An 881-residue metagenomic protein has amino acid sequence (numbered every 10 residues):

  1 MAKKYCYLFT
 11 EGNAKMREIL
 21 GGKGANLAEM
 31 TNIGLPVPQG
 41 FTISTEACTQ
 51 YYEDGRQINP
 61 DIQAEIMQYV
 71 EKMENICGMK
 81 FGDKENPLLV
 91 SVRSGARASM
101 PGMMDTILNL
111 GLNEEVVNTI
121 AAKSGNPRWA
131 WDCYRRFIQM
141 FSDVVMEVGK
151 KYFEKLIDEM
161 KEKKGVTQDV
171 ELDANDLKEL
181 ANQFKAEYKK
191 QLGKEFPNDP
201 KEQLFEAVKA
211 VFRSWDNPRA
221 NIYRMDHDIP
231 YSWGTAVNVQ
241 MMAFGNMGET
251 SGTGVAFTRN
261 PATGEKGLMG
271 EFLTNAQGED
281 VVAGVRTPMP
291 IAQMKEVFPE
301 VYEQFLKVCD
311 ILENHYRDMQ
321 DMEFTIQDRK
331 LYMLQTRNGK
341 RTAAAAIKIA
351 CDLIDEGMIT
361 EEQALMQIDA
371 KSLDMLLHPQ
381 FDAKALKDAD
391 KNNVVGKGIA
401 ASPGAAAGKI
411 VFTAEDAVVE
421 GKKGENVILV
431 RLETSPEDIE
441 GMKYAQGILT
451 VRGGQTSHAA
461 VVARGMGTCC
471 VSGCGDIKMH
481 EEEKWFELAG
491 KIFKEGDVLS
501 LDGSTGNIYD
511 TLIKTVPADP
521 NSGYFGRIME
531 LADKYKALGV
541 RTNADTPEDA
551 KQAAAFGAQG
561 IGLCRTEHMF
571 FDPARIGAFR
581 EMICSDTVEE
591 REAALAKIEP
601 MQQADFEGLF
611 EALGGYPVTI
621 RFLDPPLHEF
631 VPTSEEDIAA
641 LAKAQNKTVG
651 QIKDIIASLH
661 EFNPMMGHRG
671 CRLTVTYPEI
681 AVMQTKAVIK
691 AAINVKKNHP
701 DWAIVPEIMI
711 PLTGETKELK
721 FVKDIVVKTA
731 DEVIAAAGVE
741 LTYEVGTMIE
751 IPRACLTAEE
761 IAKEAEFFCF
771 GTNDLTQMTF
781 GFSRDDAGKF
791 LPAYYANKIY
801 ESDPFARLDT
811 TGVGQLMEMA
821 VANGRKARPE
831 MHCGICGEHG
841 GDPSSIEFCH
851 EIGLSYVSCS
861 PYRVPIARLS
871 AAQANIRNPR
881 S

Functional and structural regions predicted by a protein language model:
M1-A389, V419-G421, E425-I428, S435-E437 (+11 more regions): Nucleotide/phosphate-binding sheet-loop regions of phosphoryl- and nucleotidyl-transfer enzymes
N13-M16, S402-Y444, K536-L538, V813-E830: C-terminal accessory/binding modules appended to enzymatic or scaffolding proteins
F41, V451-G453, S472-G475, C564 (+2 more regions): Short beta->alpha connector loops at strand-helix junctions that form conserved, small/polar/Pro-enriched
M67, R224-D228, L365-E420, N426-V427 (+5 more regions): Long, charged amphipathic helices and adjacent flexible linkers at domain junctions
R93-S94, P520-R527, L531-S881: Conserved alpha/beta-domain cores
N238, V411, I428-V430, L449 (+3 more regions): Structural motif
K330-Y332, L432-K443, G447, Q455-V461 (+7 more regions): Glycine-rich phosphate/ribose-binding loops and adjacent secondary-structure elements that form binding surfaces
V498-S504, E732-V733: A glycine-rich helix N-cap at a beta->alpha junction
